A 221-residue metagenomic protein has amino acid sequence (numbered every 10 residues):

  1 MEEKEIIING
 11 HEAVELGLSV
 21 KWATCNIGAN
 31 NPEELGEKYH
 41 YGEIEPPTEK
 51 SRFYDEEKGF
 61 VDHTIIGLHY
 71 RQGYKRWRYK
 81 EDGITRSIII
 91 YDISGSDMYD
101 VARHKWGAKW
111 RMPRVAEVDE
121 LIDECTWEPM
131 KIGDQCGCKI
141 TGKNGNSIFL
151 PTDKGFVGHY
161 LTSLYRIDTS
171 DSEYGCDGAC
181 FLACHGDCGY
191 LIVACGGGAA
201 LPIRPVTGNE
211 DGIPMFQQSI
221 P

Functional and structural regions predicted by a protein language model:
M1-A13: Short, Gly/Pro- and small/polar-rich lid/capping loops
N9, E15-F53, E57-H63, L68 (+1 more regions): C-terminal, surface-exposed recognition/capping segments
